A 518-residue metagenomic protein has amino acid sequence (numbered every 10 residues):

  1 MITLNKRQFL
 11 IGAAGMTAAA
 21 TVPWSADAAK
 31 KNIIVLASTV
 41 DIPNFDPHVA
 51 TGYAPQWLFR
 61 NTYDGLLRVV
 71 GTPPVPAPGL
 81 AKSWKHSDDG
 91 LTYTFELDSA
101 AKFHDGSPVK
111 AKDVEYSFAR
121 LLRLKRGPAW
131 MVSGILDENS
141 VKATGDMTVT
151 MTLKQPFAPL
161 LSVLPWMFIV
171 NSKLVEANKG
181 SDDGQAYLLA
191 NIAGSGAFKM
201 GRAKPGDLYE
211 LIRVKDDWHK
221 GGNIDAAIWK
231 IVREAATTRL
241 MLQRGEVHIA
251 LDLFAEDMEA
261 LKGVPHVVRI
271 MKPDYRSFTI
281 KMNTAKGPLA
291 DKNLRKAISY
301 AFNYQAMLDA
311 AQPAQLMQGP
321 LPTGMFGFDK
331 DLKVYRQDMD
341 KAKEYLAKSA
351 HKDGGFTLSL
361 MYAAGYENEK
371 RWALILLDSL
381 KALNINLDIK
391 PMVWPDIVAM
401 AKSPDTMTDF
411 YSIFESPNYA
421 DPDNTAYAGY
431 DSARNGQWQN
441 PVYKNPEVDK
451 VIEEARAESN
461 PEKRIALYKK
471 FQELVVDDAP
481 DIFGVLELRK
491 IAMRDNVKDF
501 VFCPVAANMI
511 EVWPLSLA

Functional and structural regions predicted by a protein language model:
L36, G106, H248, S379-S432 (+1 more regions): Periplasmic binding protein-like
A37-D88, A119, A193-S195: N-terminal lobe/hinge region of extracytoplasmic solute-binding protein
V70-G71, P165-G222, A226, D340 (+1 more regions): Gly/Pro-rich hinge or "lid" segments in bacterial periplasmic/extracellular proteins
E96, M131-N178: Surface-exposed binding/hinge segments that line and control ligand-binding clefts or catalytic entry sites
E210-K215, L289-D378, A382-L383, K444-P446 (+1 more regions): Append "and occasionally in soluble cytosolic enzymes with long acidic Gly/Pro-rich linkers
V214-A260, N386: Ligand-site clamp/hinge motif
N386-V398, T425-D495, A518: Extracytoplasmic/peripheral linker and loop segments enriched in polar/acidic and small residues with frequent Thr/Pro
I491-A518: Long beta-strand-rich cores associated with HINT superfamily self-processing modules
